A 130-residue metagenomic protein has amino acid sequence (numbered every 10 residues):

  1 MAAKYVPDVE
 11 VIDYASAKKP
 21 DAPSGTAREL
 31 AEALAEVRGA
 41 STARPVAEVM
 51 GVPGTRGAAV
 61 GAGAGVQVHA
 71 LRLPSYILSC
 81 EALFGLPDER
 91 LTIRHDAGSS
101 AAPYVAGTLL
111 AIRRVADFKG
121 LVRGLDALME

Functional and structural regions predicted by a protein language model:
M1: Rossmann-fold NAD(P)-binding glycine/threonine-rich loop
K4-E130: C-terminal substrate-binding/catalytic lobe of Rossmann-fold NAD(P)-dependent oxidoreductases
